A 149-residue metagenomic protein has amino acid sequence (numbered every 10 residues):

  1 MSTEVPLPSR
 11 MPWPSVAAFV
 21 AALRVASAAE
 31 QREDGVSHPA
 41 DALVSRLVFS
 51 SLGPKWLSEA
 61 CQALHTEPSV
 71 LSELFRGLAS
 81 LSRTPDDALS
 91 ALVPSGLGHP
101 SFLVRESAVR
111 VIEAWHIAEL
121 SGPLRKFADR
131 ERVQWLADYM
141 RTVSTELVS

Functional and structural regions predicted by a protein language model:
M1-P6, P12-S15, A21, R132: General structural signal for secondary-structure boundaries
T3-M11, A28-F49, S69-T84, R105-I117 (+1 more regions): Structural detector for internal amphipathic alpha-helices that build alpha-solenoid repeat scaffolds
V16-R24, S50-A63, T84-G98, I117-D129 (+1 more regions): Amphipathic alpha-helical scaffolding segments comprising HEAT/armadillo-like alpha-solenoid repeats
L43-S45, C61-L64, A79, V93: A generic short-segment signal for beta-strand/edge and adjacent turn/coil regions
T66-E67, P100-S101, D129-A137: Short inter-helical turns and helix N-cap capping residues of alpha-solenoid HEAT/ARM repeat scaffolds
